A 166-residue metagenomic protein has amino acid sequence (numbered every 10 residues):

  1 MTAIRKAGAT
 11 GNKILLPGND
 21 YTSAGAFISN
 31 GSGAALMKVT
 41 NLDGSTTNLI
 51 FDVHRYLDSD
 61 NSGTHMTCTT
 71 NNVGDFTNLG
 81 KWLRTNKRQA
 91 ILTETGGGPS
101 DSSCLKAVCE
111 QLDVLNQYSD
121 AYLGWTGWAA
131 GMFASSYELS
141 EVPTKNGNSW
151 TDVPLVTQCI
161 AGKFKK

Functional and structural regions predicted by a protein language model:
M1-L123, S140-C159: Extracellular glycoside hydrolase catalytic/binding regions
D20, T126-A134: Short, solvent-exposed turn/loop segments enriched in Gly/Ser/Thr/Pro and often Arg
Y137: Substrate-binding cleft and catalytic face of glycoside hydrolase catalytic domains, especially the flexible beta-alpha
C159-K166: C-terminal helix/juxtamembrane-tail motif
